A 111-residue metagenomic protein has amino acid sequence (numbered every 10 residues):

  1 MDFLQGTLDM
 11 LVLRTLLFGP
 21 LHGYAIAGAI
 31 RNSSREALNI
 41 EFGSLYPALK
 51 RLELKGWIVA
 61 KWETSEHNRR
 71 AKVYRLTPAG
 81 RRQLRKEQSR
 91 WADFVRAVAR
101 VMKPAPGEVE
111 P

Functional and structural regions predicted by a protein language model:
M1-Y46: N-terminal helix-turn-helix DNA-binding core of bacterial DNA-binding proteins
L49: DNA major-groove recognition helix of helix-turn-helix
G56: Glycine-centered, phosphate/nucleic-acid-interacting loop/turn motifs that mediate DNA/RNA or nucleotide
A60: Short beta-strand "wing" residues that participate in macromolecule-binding interfaces
E63-T64: Short, solvent-exposed loop/turn elements at beta->coil junctions and helix N-caps that rim active or binding pockets
H67-Q88: Basic, amphipathic "hinge/linker" alpha-helix immediately C-terminal to the N-terminal HTH DNA-binding motif
R81-P111: Amphipathic alpha-helical dimerization/coiled-coil segments that flank or bridge DNA-binding/regulatory modules
